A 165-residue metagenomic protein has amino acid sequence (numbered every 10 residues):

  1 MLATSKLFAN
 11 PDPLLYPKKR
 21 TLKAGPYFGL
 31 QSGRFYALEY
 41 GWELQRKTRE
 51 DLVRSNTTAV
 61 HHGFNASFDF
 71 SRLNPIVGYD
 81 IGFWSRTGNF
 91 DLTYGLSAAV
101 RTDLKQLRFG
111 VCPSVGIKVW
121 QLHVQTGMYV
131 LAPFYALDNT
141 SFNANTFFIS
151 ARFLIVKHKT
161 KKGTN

Functional and structural regions predicted by a protein language model:
M1-P17, K159-N165: Cleavable N-terminal export/targeting peptides
Y16-L30, V60-H62: Transmembrane beta-strand segments of Gram-negative outer membrane beta-barrel proteins
L30-Q45, D51-N165: Outer-membrane beta-barrel translocator/channel fold
